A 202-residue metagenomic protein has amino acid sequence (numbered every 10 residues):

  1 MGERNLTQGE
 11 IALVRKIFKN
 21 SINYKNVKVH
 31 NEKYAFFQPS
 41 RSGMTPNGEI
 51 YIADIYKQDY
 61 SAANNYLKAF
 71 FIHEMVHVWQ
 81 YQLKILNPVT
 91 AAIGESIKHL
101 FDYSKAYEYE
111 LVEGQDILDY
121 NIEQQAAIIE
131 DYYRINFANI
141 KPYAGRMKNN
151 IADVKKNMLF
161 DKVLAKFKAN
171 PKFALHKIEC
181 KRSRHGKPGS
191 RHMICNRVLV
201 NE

Functional and structural regions predicted by a protein language model:
M1: Acidic/histidine-rich, surface-exposed loop or edge segments in extracytoplasmic proteins
R4-I17, S21-Y24, N47, V89-E202: Metalloprotease/metallohydrolase-associated module, dominated by Zn2+-dependent proteases
N20, S40-S42, I50-I72, E113-L118: Short pre-active-site segment immediately N-terminal to the catalytic Zn-binding motif
K25-V29: Long, charged, glycine-rich C-terminal linkers/tails
H30, I52-A53, G94: C-terminal low-complexity, largely alpha-helical membrane/lipid-association modules
N31-P39: Mature, structured domains enriched in cysteine- and short glycine motifs
K33, F71-M75, W79-Y81, Y120: Catalytic domains that recognize anionic headgroups
M75-I93: Catalytic Zn2+-binding segment of zinc metalloproteases
